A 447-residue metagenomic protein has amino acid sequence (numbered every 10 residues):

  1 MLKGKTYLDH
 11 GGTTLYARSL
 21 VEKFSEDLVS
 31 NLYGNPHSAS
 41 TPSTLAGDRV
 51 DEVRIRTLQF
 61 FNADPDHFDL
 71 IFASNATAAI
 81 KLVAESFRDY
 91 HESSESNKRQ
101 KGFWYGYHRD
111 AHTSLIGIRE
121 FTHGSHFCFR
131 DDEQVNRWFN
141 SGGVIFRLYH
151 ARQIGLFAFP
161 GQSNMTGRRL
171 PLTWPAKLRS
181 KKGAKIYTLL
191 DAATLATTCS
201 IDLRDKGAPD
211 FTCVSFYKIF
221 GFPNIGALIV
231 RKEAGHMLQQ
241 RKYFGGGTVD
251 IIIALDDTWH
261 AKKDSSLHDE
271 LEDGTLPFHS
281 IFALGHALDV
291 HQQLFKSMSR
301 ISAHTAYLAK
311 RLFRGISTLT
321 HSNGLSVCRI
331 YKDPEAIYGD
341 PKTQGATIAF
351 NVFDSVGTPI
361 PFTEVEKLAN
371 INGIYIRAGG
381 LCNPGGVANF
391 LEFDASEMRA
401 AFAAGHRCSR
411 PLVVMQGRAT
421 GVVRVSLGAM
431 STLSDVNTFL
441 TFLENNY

Functional and structural regions predicted by a protein language model:
M1-Y447: Pyridoxal 5′-phosphate
